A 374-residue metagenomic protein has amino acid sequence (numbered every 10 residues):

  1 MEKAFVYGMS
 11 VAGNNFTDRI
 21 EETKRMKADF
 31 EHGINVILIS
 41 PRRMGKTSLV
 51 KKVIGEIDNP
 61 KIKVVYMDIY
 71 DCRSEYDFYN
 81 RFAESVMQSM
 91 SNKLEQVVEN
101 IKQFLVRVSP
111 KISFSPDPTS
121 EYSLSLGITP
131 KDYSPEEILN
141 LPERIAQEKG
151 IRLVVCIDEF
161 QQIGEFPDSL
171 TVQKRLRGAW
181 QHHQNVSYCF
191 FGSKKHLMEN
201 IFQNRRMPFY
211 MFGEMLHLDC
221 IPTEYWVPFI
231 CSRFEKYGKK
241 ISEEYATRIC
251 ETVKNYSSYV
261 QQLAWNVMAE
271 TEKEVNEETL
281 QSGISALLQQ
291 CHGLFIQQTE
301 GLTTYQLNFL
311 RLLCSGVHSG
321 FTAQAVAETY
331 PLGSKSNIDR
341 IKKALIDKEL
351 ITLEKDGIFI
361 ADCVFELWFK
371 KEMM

Functional and structural regions predicted by a protein language model:
M1-V36, P41, T352: A short, basic N-terminal segment
E2-A4, Q289, G293-M374: C-terminal leucine-rich, beta-strand-based interaction scaffolds used for sensing/assembly
N35, I39-M44, S48-V154, S336: P-loop NTPase nucleotide-binding core
E56, N266, A344-D347: Alpha-helical DNA-recognition elements
S125-K194, Q203: Conserved Walker B catalytic segment
K195-G213: Short regulatory helix/loop adjacent to the ATP-binding pocket of P-loop NTPases
E214-Y225: Conserved AAA+ ATPase "SRH/arginine-finger" region at the nucleotide-binding site
V227, C231-L294, T304, K355: Amphipathic alpha-helical "lid/sensor" segments that cap RecA-like P-loop NTPase cores
